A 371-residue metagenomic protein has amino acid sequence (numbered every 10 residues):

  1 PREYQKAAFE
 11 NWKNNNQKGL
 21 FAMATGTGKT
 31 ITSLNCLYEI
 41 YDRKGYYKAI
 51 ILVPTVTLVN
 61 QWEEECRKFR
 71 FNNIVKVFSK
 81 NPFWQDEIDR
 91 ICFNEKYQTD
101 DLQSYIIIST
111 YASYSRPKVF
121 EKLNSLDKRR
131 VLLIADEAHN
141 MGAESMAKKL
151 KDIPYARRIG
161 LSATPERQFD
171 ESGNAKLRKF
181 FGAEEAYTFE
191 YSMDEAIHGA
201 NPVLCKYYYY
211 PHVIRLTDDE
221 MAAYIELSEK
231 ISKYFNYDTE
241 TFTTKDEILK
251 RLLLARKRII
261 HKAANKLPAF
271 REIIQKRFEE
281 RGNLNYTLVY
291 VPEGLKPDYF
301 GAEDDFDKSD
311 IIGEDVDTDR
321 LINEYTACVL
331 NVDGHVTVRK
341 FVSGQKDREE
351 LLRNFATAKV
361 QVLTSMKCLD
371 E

Functional and structural regions predicted by a protein language model:
P1-A22: Conserved pre-motif I regulatory segment
N16-Y38: Walker A/P-loop
T30-T32, G45-R70, E293-L295: Conserved Walker A/P-loop ATP-binding site and its immediately adjacent core in helicase/helicase-like ATPase domains
W84-R129, A143-K148, C368: Conserved helix/coil segment N-terminal to the catalytic DExD/H
W84-T99, V119, L288, D315-L330 (+1 more regions): Conserved helicase ATPase core of P-loop NTP-dependent helicases/translocases
D136-E137: Walker B catalytic acidic pair
N140-L204: Post-DEXD/H (motif II) to motif III coupling segment of the RecA-like Helicase ATP-binding lobe
Y187-N283: Conserved interdomain linker/interface between the two RecA-like ATPase lobes of SF2 helicase motors
